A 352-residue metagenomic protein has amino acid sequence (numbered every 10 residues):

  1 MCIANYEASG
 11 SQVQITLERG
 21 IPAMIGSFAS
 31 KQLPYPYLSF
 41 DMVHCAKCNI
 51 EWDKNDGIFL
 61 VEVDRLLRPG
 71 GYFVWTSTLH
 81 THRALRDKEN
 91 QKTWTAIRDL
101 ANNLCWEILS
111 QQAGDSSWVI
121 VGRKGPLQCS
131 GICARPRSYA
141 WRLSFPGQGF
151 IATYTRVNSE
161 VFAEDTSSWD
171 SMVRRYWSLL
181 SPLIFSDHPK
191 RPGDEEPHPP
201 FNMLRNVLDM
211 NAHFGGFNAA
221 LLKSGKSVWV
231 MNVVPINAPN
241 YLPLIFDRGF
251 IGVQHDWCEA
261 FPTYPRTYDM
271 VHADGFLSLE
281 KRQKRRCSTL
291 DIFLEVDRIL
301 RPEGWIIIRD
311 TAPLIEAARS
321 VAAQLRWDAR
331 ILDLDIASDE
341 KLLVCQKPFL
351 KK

Functional and structural regions predicted by a protein language model:
M1, F201-L222, S227-M231: Conserved class I S-adenosyl-L-methionine
V13, G193-E195, F214-L221, L242: Conserved SAM-dependent methyltransferase scaffold
V13-L38, P243-R266: S-adenosyl-L-methionine
P36-Y37, N55-F73, R266, Q283-E303 (+1 more regions): A short glycine-rich, Lys/Arg-flanked "PGG" loop and its adjoining helix->strand segment in the class I
S39-N55, Y268-C287, I306: A short SAM/SAH-binding and catalytic strip from SAM-dependent methyltransferases
R68, Q91, T95-A163, S167 (+2 more regions): Core SAM-dependent methyltransferase catalytic element
L127, R137-N206, L222: Class I SAM-dependent methyltransferase Rossmann-like catalytic core, especially the SAM/SAH-binding loop
